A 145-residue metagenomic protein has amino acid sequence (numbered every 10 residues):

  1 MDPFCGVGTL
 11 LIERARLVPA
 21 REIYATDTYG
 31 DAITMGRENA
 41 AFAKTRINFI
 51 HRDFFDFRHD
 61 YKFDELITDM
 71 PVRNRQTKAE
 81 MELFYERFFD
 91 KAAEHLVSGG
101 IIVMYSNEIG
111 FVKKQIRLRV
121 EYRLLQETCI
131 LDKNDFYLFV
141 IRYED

Functional and structural regions predicted by a protein language model:
M1-D145: Class I S-adenosyl-L-methionine-dependent methyltransferase catalytic core
